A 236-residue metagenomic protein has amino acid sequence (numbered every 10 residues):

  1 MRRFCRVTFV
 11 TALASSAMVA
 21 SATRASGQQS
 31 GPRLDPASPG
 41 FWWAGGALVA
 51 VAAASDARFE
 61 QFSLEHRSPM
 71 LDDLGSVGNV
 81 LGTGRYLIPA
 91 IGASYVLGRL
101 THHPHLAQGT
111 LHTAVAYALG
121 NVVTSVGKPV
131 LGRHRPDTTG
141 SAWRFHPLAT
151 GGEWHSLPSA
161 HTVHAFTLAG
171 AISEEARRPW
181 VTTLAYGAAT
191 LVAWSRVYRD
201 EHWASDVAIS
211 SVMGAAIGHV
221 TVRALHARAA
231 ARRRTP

Functional and structural regions predicted by a protein language model:
M1-A12: Bacterial N-terminal signal peptides that target proteins for export
R3-F4, T139-P236: Membrane-embedded catalytic cores of phosphoryl/pyrophosphoryl-handling enzymes
S15-A25: C-terminal segment of classical bacterial N-terminal signal peptides
T23-G92, K128-G152: N-terminal transmembrane-helix/juxtamembrane module of multi-pass inner/ER membrane proteins
A37-P39, L97-V123: Interfacial segments of alpha-helical transmembrane regions
A52, L119-T124, K128, G214-G218 (+1 more regions): Alpha-helical transmembrane segments of multipass membrane proteins
A54-S55, V96-H102, L225: Structural signal for the C-terminal ends of transmembrane alpha-helices and the immediately following loop
T113-P129, V181-R196: Small-polar-interrupted transmembrane alpha-helices in polytopic inner-membrane proteins
